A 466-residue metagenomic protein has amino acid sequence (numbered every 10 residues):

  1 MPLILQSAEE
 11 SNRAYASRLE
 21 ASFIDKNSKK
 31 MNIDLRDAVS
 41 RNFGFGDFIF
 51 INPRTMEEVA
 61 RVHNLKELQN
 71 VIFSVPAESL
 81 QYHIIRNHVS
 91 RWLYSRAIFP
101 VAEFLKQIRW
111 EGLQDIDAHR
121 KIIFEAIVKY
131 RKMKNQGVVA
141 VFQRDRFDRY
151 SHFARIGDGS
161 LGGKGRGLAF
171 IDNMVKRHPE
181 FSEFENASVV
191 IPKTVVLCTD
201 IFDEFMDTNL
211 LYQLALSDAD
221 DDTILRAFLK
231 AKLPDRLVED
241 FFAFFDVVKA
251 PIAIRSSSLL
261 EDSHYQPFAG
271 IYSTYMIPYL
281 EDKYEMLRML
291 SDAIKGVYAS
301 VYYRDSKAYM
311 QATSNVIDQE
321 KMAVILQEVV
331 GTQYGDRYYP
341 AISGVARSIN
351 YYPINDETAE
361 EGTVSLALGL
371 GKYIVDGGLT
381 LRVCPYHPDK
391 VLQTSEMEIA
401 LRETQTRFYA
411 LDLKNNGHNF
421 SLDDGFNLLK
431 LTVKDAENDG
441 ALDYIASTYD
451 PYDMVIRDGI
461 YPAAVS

Functional and structural regions predicted by a protein language model:
I4-Q6, K26: Hydrophobic/aromatic residues positioned on beta-strands within the core alpha/beta folds
S7-R13: Negatively charged, flexible loop motifs adjacent to catalytic sites in prokaryotic signal transduction proteins
R18-L19, D34-F45: Receiver (REC) domain switch/output surface
D47-R54, A60-F99, F104: Eukaryotic low-complexity, mixed-charge intrinsically disordered interaction/regulatory segments enriched in acidic
S79-E111, P192-C198, S263-L280: Amphipathic alpha-helical packing elements
Q143-E183, K232-S466: Conserved mixed alpha/beta core segments that line enzyme active sites in large multi-domain catalysts
I191-F242, Y309, K321: A structural-propensity feature for long, helix-poor, extended segments
